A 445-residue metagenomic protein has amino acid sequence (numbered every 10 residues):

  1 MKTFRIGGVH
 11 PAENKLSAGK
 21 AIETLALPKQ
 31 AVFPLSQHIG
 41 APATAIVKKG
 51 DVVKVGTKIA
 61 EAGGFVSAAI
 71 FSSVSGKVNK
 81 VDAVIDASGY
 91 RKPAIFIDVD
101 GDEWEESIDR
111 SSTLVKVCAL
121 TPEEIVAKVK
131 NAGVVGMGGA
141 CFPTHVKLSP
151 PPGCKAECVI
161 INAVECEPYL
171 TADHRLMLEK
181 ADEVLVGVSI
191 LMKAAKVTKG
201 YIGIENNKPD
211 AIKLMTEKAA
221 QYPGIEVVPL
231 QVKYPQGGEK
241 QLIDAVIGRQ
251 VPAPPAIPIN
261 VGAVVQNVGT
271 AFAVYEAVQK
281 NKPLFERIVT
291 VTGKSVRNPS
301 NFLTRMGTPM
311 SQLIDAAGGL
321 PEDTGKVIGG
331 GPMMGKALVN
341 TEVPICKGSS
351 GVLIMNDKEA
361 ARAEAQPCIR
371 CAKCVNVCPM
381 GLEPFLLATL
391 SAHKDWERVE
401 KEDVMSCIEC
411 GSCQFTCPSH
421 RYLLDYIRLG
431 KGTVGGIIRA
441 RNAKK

Functional and structural regions predicted by a protein language model:
M1-I46: N-terminal, Lys/Arg-enriched amphipathic/low-complexity engagement segments that precede the first folded domain
K48-E61, K80: Short, well-structured beta-strand-loop connectors
G76-V78: Conserved hydrophobic positions within beta-strands
I85-F142, G153, P209: Acidic low-complexity segments
E105-E106, G136, V159-D173, S295: Gly-rich Lys/Arg/Thr-decorated short loops/hinges at beta-loop-alpha junctions or inter-strand turns that position
L178-A194: Histidine-anchored nucleotide/phosphate-binding helix
T198-M310, A316-P321, G331: Hydrophobic alpha-helical positions that pack around
S349-A365, V375, P379-K445: Ferredoxin-type iron-sulfur electron-transfer modules in oxidoreductases and energy-metabolism complexes
